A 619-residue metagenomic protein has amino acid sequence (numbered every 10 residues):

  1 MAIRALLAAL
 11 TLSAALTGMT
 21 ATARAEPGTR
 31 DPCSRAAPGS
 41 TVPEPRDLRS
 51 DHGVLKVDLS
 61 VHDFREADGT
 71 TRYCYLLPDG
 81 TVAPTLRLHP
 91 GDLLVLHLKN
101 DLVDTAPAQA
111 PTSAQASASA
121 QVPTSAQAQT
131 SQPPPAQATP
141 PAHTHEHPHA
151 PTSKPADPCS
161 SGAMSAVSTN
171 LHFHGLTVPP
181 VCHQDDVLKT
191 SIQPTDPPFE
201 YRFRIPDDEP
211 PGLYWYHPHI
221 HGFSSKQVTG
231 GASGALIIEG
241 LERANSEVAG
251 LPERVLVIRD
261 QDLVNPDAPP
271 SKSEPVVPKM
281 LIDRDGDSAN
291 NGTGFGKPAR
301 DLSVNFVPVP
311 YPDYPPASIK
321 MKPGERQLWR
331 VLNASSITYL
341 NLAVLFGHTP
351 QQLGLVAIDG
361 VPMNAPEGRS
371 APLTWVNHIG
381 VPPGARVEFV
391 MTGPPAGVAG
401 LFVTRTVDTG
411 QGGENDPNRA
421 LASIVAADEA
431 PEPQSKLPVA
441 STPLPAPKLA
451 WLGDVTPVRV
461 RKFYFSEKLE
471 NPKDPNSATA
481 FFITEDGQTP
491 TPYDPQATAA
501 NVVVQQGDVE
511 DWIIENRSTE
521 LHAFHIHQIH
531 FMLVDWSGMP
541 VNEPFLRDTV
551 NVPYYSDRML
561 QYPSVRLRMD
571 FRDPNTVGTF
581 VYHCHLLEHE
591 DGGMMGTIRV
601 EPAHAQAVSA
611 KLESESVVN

Functional and structural regions predicted by a protein language model:
L7-G18: Bacterial N-terminal signal peptides
T20-P27, A128: Boundary at the C-terminal end of the N-terminal hydrophobic targeting segment
A25-S113, P133-Q193, P198-E200, I282-W329 (+3 more regions): N-terminal, post-signal-peptide metal-ligating segments of extracellular/periplasmic oxidoreductases, dominated by
L59, L96, L171, P218 (+7 more regions): Divalent metal-coordination and catalytic microenvironments
L98-L102, V331-S335, I514-S518: Asparagine-centered strand-capping/turn motif at beta-strand->loop junctions
P111, Q137, P141-A244, S370-A430 (+2 more regions): Extracellular/periplasmic metallocenter environments
V178-P194, S273-P445, M539-V541: Histidine- and aromatic-rich segments of cupredoxin/plastocyanin-like copper-binding domains
G453, K462-L533, D548-H583: C-terminal substrate/ligand-recognition segments
